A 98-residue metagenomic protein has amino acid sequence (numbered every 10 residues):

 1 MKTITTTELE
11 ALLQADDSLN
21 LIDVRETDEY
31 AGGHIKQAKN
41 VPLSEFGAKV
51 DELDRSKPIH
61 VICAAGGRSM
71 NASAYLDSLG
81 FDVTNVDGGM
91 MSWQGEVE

Functional and structural regions predicted by a protein language model:
M1-N20, T27-P58, G67-E98: Rhodanese-like catalytic fold shared by cysteine-dependent sulfurtransferases and DSP/PTP-type phosphatases
I62: Short, surface-exposed ligand- or partner-binding patches at beta-edge/loop junctions that are enriched in aromatics
